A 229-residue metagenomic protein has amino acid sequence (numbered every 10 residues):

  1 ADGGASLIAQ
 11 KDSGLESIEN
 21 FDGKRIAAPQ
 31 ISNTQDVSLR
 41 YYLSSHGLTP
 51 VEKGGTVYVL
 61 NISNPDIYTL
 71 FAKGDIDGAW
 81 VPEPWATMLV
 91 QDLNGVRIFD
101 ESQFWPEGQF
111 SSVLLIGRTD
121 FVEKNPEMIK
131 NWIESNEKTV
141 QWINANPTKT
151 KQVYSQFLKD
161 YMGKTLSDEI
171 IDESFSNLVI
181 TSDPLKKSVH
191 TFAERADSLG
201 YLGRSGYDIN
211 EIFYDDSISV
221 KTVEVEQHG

Functional and structural regions predicted by a protein language model:
A1-N61, D77-E83, I98-F99: Short, glycine-/small- and polar/acidic-enriched structural segments that line small-molecule recognition paths
S13, K53, P65-F157: Pocket-lining segment of extracytoplasmic ligand-binding domains
G23, Q91, Y214: Phosphate-coordinating loops and pocket residues in cytosolic domains that bind phosphorylated ligands
R40, T87, H190-A193: Predominant activation on well-ordered alpha-helical scaffold segments within soluble catalytic domains
V122-G203: Secondary-structure end/capping motifs
E194-G229: Conserved C-terminal helix/tail region of periplasmic/extracytoplasmic solute-binding proteins
